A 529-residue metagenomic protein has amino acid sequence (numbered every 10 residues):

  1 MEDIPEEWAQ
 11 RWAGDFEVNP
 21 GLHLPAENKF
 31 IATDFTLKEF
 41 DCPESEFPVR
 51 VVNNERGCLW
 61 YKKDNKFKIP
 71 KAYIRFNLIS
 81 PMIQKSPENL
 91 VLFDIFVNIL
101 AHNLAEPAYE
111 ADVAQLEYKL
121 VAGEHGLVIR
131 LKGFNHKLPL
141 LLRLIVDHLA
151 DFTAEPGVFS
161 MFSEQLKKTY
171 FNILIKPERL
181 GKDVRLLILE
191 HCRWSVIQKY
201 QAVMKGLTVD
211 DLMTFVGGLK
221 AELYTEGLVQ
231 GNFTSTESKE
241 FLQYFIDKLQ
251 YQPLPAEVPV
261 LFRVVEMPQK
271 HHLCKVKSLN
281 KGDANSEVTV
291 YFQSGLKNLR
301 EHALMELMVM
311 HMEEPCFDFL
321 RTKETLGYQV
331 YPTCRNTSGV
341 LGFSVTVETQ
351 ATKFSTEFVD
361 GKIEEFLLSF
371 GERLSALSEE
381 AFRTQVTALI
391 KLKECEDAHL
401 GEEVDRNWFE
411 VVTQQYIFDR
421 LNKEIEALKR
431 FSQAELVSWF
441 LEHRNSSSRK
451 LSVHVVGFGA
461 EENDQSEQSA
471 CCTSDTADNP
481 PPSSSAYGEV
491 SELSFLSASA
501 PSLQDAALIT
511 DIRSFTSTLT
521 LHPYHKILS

Functional and structural regions predicted by a protein language model:
M1-V128, N135-Y224, G231-S344, E348-S529: Mature, solvent-exposed C-terminal subdomains and processed small-chain segments of exported/organellar
